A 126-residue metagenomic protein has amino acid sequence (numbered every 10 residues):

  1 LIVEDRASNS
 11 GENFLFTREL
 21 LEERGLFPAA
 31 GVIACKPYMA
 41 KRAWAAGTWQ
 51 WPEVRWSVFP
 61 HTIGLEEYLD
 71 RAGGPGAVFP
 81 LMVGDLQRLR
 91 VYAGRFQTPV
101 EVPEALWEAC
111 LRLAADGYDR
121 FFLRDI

Functional and structural regions predicted by a protein language model:
L1-G11: Short beta->alpha junction loops
I2-V3, L15, E19-I126: Extended hydrophobic blocks
